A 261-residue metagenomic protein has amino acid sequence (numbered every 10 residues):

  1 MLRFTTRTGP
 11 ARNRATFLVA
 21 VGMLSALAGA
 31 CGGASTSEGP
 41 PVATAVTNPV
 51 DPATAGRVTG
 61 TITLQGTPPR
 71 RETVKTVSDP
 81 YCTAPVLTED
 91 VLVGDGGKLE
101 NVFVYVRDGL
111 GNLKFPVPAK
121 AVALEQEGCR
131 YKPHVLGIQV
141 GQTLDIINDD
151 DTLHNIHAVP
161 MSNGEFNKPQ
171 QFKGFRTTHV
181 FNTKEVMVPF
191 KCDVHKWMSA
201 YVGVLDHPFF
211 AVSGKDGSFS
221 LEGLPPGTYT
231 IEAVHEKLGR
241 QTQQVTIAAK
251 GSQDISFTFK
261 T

Functional and structural regions predicted by a protein language model:
M1-T5, G66-P69: Short regulatory "switch" loops immediately downstream of catalytic or recognition motifs within protein catalytic
L2-G29: Sec-dependent bacterial lipoprotein signal peptides
C31-T261: Extracytoplasmic copper-binding redox domains, predominantly the cupredoxin/blue-copper superfamily
